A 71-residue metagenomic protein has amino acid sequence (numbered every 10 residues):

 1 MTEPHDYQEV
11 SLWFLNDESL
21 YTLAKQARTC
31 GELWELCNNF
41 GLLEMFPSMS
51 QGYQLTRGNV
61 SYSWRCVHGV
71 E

Functional and structural regions predicted by a protein language model:
M1-E71: Acidic interaction surfaces
